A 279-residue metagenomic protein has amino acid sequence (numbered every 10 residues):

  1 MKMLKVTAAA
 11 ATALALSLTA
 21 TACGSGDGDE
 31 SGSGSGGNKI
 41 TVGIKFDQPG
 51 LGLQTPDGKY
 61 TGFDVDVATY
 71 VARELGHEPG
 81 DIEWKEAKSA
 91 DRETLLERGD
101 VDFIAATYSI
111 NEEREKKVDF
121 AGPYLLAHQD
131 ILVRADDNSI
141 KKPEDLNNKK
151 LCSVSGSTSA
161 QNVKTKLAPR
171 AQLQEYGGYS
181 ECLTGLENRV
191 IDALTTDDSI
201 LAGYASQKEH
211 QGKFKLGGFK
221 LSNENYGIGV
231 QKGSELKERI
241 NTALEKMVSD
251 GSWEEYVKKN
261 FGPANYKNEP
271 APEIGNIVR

Functional and structural regions predicted by a protein language model:
L18-A22: C-terminal motif of bacterial Sec signal peptides marking the signal peptidase cleavage site
G24, R73-E74, D137, S157 (+1 more regions): Extended ligand-binding regions for polar small-molecule ligands
D29-I104: Extracytoplasmic small-molecule ligand-binding "clamshell" domains of the periplasmic binding protein/Venus flytrap
V42, D47-P49, Y60-L75, S109 (+3 more regions): Bilobed "Venus flytrap"/periplasmic-binding protein-like clamshell domains and structurally analogous long
F46, L125-V133, D198, A202 (+2 more regions): Periplasmic-binding protein-like
I82-D145: Acidic, polar ligand-binding/catalytic clefts
I82-T94, N138-S139, Q174-N188, E224: Short helix-initiation/N-cap motifs at beta->coil->alpha
D91, T107-K116, K164-T165, E187 (+1 more regions): A ligand-binding cleft/hinge motif common to bilobed small-molecule-binding domains
